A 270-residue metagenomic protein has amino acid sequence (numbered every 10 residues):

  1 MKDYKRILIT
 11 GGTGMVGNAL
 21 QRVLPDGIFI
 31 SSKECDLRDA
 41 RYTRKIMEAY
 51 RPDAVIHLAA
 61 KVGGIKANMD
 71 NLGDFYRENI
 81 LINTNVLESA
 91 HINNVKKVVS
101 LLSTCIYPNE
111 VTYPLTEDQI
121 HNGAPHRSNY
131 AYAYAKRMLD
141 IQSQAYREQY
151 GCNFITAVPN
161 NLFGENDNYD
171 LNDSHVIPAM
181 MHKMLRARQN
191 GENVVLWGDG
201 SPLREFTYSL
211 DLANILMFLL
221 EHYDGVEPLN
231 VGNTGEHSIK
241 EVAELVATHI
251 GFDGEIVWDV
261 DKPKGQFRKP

Functional and structural regions predicted by a protein language model:
K2-L24: N-terminal Rossmann NAD(P)H-binding glycine-rich loop of SDR-like oxidoreductase domains
M15, A19-Q21, R186-P270: C-terminal substrate-binding subdomain of Rossmann-fold SDR/epimerase-dehydratase oxidoreductases
P25-I46: Adenosine-cofactor binding site in Rossmann-like domains, unifying the SAM/SAH pocket of S-adenosylmethionine-dependent
D36, I106-P108, A131, I155-A179 (+1 more regions): Flexible, glycine-rich beta-alpha linker
R41-N79, S89-I92: NAD(P)H-binding glycine-rich loop region in Rossmannoid oxidoreductase-like domains and their noncatalytic homologs
I65, S100-T116, A131-R137, E148-Q149 (+1 more regions): Conserved catalytic-site region of short-chain dehydrogenase/reductase
T84-N129: Conserved Rossmann-fold NAD(P)-dependent oxidoreductase catalytic core, especially the SDR/UDP-sugar
R127-N160, A179-N190: Active-site Tyr-X1-5-Lys
